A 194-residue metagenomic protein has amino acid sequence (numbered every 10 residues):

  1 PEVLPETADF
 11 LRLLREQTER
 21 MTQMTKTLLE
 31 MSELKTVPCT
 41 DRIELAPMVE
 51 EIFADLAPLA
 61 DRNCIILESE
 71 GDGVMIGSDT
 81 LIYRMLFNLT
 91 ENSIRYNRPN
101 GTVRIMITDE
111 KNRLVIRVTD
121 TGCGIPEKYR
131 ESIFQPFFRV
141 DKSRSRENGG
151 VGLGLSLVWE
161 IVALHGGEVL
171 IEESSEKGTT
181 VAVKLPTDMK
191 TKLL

Functional and structural regions predicted by a protein language model:
E2, E30, L34-D41, V74-T80: Conserved micro-motifs of the catalytic ATP-binding
L13-M21: Short alpha-helical segment of the dimerization/phosphotransfer core of two-component systems
D41-A54: A conserved beta-strand-to-alpha-helix junction within the catalytic ATP-binding
S93-I94: Short helix-loop "hinge" at the ATP-lid/N-box region of the Bergerat-fold HATPase_c
D120: Acidic ATP/Mg2+-coordinating residue in the GHKL
I125-R139: Short conserved segment of the HATPase_c
G166-G167: Conserved glycine-rich
